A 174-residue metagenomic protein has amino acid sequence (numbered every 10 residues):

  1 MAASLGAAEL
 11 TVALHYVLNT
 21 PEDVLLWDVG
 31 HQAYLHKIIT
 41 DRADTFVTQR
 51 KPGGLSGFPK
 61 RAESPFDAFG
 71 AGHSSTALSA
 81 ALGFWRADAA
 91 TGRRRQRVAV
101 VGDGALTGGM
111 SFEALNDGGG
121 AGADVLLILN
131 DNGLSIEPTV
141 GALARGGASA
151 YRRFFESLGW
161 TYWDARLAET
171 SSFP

Functional and structural regions predicted by a protein language model:
M1-A7, Y151-E156: Short intrinsically disordered, low-complexity coil segments enriched in acidic
A2-A121: Cofactor-binding active-site loop characterized by glycine-rich and histidine/acidic residues
L5, W27-V29, V101-G102, L129-D131 (+2 more regions): Glycine-rich, histidine-containing beta strand-loop boundary motifs that form or position
D23, R95-R97, A123-V125, N130-N132 (+1 more regions): Structural beta-strand/beta-sheet cores of well-ordered domains, especially the beta-sheet scaffolds that support
A33-H36, L106-G108, G133-E137, T170-F173: Flexible loop/turn segments at secondary-structure boundaries
R86, A90-Q96, V140-P174: Conserved thiamine diphosphate
T107, A114, G119-A144: Mobile "lid/hinge" segments at catalytic clefts and subdomain interfaces of large enzymes
